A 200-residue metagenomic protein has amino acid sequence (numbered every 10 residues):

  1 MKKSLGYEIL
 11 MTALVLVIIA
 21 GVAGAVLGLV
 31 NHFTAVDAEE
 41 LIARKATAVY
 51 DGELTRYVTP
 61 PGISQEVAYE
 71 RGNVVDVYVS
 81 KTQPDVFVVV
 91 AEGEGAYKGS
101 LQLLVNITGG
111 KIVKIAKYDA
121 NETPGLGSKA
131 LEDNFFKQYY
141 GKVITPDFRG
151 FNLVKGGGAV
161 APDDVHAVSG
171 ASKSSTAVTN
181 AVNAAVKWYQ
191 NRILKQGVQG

Functional and structural regions predicted by a protein language model:
K2-G200: Flexible, solvent-exposed loop/hinge segments and secondary-structure transition points
